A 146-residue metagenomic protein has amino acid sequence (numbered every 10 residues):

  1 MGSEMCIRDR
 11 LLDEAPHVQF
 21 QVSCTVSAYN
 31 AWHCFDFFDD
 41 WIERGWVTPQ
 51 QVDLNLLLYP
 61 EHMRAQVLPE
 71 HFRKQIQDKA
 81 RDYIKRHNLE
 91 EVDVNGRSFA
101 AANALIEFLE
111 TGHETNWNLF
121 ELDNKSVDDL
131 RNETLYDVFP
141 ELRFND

Functional and structural regions predicted by a protein language model:
M1-C6: Short, small-residue-biased leader/transition segments that mark boundaries at the very start of proteins
I7-F20, R44, Y83-E91: A structural motif corresponding to the C-terminal end of an alpha-helix and its immediate exit/capping segment
L11-A31, L54-H62, P69-F72: Conserved strand-turn element in the central/C-terminal portion of the radical SAM core barrel that lines
A28-R44: Catalytic cores of alpha/beta
W41-T48, L57: C-terminal, active-site-flanking charged/polar segments
Q51-L58, R64-V94: Polybasic, proline/glycine-rich intrinsically disordered low-complexity segments
D78-D146: Radical SAM enzyme core and accessory elements
